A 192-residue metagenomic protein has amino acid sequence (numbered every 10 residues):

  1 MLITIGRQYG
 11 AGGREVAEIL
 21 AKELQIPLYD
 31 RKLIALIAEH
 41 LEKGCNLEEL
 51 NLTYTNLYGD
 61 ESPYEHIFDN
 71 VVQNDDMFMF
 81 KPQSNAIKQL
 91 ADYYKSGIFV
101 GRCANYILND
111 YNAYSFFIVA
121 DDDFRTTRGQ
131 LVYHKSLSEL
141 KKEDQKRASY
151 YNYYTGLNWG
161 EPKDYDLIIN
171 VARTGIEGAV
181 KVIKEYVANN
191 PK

Functional and structural regions predicted by a protein language model:
L2-T4, I98: Short hydrophobic/aromatic beta-strand immediately N-terminal to the Walker A/P-loop
I5-L20: Glycine-rich phosphate-binding P-loop
P27-E39: Short beta-strand-centered segment that lines the nucleotide-binding/catalytic pocket of NTP-utilizing
A38-S96: ATP-dependent small-molecule kinase phosphotransfer cores that center on conserved nucleotide phosphate-binding segments
N56-P63, K135-E177: Small-molecule kinase domains that catalyze NTP-dependent phosphoryl transfer to phosphate-bearing small molecules
S84, I176-K184: Short, amphipathic alpha-helical "lid/cap" segments that border enzyme active or binding sites
G101-N105: Short, polar loop motifs at secondary-structure junctions
N109-D144: Conserved phosphate-donor/acceptor-positioning beta-strand/loop module used by diverse small-molecule
